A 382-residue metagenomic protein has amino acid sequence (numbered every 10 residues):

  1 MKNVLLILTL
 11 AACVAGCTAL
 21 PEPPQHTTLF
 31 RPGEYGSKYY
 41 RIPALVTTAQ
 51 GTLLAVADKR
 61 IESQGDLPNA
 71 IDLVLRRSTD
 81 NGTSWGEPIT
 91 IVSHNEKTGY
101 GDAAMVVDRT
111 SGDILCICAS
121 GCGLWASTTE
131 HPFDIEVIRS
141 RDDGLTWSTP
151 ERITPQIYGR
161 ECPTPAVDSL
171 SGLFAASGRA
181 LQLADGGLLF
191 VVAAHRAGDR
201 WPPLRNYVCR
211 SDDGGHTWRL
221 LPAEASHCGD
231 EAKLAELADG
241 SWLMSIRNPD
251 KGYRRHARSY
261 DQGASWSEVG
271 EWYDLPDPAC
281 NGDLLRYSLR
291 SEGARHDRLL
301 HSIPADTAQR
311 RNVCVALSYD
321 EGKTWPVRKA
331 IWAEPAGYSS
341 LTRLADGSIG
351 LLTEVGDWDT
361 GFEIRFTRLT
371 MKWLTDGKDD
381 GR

Functional and structural regions predicted by a protein language model:
V4-C13: Sec-dependent N-terminal signal peptides
C17-R382: Asp-box/BNR beta-propeller blade signature and adjacent active/binding-site loops in extracellular glycan-interacting
